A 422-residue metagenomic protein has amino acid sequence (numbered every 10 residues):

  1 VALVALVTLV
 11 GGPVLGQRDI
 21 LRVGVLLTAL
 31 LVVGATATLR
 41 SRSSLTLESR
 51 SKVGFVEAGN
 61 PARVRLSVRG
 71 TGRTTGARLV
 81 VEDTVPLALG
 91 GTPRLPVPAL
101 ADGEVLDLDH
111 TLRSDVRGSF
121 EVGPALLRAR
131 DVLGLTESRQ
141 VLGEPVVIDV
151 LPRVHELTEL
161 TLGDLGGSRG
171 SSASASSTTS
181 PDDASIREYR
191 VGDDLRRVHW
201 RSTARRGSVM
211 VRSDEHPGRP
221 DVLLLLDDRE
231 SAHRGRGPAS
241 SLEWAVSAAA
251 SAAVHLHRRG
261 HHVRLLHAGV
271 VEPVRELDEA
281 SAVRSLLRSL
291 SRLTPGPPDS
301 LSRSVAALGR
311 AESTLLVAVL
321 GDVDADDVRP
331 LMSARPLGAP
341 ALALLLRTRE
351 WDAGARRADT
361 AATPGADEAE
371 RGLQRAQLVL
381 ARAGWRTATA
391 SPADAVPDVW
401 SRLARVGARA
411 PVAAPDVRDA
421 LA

Functional and structural regions predicted by a protein language model:
V1-S41, G296-A422: Von Willebrand factor type A / integrin I
D19, A29-V274, D278-S281, L315 (+2 more regions): An amphipathic, basic-hydrophobic helix/alpha-beta surface used to engage anionic, phosphate-rich ligands or surfaces
S171, G269-E276, S291, R356-P364: Charged, low-complexity surface segments at secondary-structure and domain boundaries
Y189, L286-L293, A307, V379: Residues that form generic nucleotide/phosphate-binding pockets
E272-R303: Short, charged loop segments at secondary-structure junctions
